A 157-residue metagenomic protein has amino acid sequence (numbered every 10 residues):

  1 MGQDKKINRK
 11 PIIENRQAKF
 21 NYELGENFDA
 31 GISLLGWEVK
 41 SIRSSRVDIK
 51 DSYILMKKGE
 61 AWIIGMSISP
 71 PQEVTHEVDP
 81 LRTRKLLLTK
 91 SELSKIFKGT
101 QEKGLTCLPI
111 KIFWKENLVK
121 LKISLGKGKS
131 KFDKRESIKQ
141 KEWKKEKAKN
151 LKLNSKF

Functional and structural regions predicted by a protein language model:
M1-L35, I138-F157: Intrinsically disordered, Lys/Arg-rich N-terminal extensions and targeting peptides of nucleic-acid-associated proteins
N27, S33-R43, K115: Glycine/acidic-rich beta-strand-loop module
G36, M56-K58, G65, I123-K127: Flexible glycine-/small-residue-rich
K40, D48, L55, I68-P71 (+1 more regions): Short, surface-exposed beta-strand-loop junctions and turns on beta-sheet-rich folds
S52-M56, I112: A structural signal for short hydrophobic beta-strand segments in well-ordered beta-sheet cores
L55-I96: Helix-adjacent hinge/juxtasegments
L81, L88-L93, G128-F157: C-terminal end-helix/capping segment
L87-S124, G128-S130: Beta-rich strand-turn-strand
